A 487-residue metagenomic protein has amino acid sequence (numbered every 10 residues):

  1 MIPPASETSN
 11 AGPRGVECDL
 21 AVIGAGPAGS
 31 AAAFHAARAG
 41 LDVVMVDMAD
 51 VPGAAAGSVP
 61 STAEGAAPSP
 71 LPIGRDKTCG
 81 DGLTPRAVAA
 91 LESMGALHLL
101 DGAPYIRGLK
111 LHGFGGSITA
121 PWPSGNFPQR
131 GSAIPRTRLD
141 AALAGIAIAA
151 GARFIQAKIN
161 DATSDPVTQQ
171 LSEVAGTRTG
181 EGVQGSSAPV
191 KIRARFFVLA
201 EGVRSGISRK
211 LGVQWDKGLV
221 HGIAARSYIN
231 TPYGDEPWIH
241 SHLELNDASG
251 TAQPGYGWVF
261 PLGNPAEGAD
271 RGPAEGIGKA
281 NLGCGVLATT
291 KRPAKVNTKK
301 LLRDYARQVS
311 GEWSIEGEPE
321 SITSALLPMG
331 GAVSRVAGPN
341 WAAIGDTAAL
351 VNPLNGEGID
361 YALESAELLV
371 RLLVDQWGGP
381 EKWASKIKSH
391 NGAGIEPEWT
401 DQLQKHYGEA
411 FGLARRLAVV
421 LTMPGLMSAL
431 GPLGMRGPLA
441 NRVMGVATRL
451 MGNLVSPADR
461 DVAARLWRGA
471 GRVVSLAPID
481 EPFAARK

Functional and structural regions predicted by a protein language model:
M1-L20, R38-A39: Extreme N-terminal leader/targeting segments of oxidoreductases
C18-M45: N-terminal Rossmann-like FAD-binding beta1-loop-alpha1 element of flavoenzymes
A37-P60, E64, P68-C79: Glycine-rich FAD pyrophosphate-binding loop
V51-A56, R75, E92-G108, Q156 (+2 more regions): A short alpha-helix-loop-beta-strand transition element characteristic of N-terminal alpha/beta dinucleotide-binding
V88-A142: A conserved beta-strand/loop capping segment in the N-terminal third of enzymes that catalyze redox or closely related
I146-W313: Predominantly flavin-linked oxidoreductase catalytic cores and closely associated redox partners
A266, R271-A274, T290-L372, G378 (+1 more regions): FAD/FMN-dependent oxidoreductases across multiple families
V374-K487: C-terminal helical "tail/cap" subdomain of flavin- and related membrane-associated enzymes
